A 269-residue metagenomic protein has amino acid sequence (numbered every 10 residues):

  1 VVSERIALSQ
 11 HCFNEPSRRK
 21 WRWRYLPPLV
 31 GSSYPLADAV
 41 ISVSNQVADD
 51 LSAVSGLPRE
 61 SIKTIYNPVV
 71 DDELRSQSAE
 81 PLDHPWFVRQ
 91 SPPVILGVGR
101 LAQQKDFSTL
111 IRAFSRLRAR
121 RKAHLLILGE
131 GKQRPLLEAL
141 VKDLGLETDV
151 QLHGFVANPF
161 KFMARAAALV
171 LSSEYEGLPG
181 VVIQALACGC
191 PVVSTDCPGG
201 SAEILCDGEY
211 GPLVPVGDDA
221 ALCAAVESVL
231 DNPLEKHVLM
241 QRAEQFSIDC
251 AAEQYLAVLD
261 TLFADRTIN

Functional and structural regions predicted by a protein language model:
E4-R5, N14-L36: Nucleotide-sugar donor phosphate/pyrophosphate-binding loop at the beta->alpha transition of glycosyltransferases
A37-T64, V69-E73: A short, active-site helix/loop in glycosyltransferases that binds the activated sugar's phosphate group
L74-R89, V94, V238: A short helix/loop element that forms part of the nucleotide-sugar donor recognition site in Leloir-type
P93-R121, K132-A139, A220: A conserved mid-protein helix/loop that constitutes part of the nucleotide-sugar donor-binding site
E138-G154: Nucleotide-activated donor-binding/catalytic signature segment of Leloir-type glycosyltransferases, i.e., the conserved
F155, E174: Aromatic "clamp/platform" in nucleotide-sugar-dependent glycosyltransferases that forms part of the donor/acceptor
P191-T195: Short hydrophobic beta-strand element within catalytic cores of glycosyltransferases and related nucleotide-activated
C206-D219, E227-P233: Conserved acidic donor-binding segment of nucleotide-sugar-dependent glycosyltransferases
